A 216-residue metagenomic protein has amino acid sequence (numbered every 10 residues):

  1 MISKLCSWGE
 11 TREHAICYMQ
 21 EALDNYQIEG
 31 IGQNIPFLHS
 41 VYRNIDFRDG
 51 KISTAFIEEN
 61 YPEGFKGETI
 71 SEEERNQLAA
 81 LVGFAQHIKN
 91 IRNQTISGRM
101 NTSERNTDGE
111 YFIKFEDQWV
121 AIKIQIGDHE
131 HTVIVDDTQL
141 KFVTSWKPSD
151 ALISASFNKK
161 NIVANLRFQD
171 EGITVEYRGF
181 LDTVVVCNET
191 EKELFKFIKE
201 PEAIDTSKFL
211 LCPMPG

Functional and structural regions predicted by a protein language model:
M1-K141: Catalytic cores of soluble metabolic enzymes centered on carboxylation/carboxyl-transfer
A15, A155, G216: Short hydrophobic/aromatic patches on the structural cores and recognition surfaces of FHA
S103, I124, S145, N165-R167 (+2 more regions): Replace "in large, NTP-powered and nucleic-acid-processing enzymes" with "in large, NTP-powered factors and other
F112-K114, K123, S156, N165 (+1 more regions): Generic structural detector for well-ordered beta-strands
K114-Q118, D136-T138, N158-K160, E176-F180 (+1 more regions): Short strand-coil-strand connectors
G127-L152, S156-V163, E171: Conserved nucleotide-binding/hydrolysis modules and their immediate coupling elements across P-loop/ASCE NTPase motors
N158-E189: Structured, non-catalytic alpha/beta "coupling" segments that mediate domain-domain communication and provide generic
E191-P215: Acidic, low-complexity mobile loops and tails
